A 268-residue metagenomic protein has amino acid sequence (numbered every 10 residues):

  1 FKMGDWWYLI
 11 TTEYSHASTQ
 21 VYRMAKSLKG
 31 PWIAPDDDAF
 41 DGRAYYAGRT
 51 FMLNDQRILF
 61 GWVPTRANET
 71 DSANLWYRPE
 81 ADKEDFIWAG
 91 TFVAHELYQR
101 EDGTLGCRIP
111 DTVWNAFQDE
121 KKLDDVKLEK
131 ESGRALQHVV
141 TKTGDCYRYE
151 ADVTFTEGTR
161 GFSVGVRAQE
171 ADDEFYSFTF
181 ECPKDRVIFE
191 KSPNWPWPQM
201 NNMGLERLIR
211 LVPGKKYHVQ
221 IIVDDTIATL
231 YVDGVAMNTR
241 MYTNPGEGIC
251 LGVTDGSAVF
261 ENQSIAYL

Functional and structural regions predicted by a protein language model:
F1-Y14, R57-N68: Hydrophobic core segments of beta-strands in well-ordered, beta-rich domains
A17-M24, N68-L75, T91-A94: Structural motif
V21-D41, G103-P110: Blade-edge beta-strand/turn elements of extracellular beta-propeller and related beta-sheet repeat scaffolds
P31-R49, T112-F117, K130-L136, L208: Surface loop/turn signatures of beta-propeller and other carbohydrate-active proteins
E131-N194: Secretory/extracellular carbohydrate-interaction modules and structurally similar beta-sandwich "look-alikes"
Y149-A151, G214-V232: Short tryptophan-centered beta-strand motifs in secreted/extracellular beta-sheet-rich domains of glycan-recognition
W195-H218: Short, aromatic/His-centered strand-loop micro-motif at the edge of beta-sheets
T239-E261: Flexible glycan-contacting loops in extracellular carbohydrate-active proteins
